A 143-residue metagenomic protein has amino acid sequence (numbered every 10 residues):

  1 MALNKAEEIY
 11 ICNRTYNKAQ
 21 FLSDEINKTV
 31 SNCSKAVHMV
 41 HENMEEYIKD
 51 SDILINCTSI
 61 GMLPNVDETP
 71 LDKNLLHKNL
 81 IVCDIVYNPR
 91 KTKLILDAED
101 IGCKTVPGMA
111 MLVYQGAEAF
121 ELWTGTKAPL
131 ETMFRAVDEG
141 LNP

Functional and structural regions predicted by a protein language model:
M1-A2, L54-C57, L112-F120: Active-site-proximal catalytic alpha-helix in oxidoreductases
A2-E8, D100-K104: Conserved S-adenosyl-L-methionine
N4, T29, L75, L122-W123 (+1 more regions): Alpha-helical structural context
N4-V30: NAD(P)-binding Rossmann-fold cofactor-contacting core
N13, M39, I60, A110 (+1 more regions): Proline- and acidic/polar-enriched loop/turn elements at helix boundaries
A19-L22, N65-V66, Q115-E118: Short, charged, surface-exposed secondary-structure boundary motifs
N32-T105: Rossmann-like adenosine-cofactor binding region
I81, I85-P143: Adenosine-phosphate binding glycine-rich loop
